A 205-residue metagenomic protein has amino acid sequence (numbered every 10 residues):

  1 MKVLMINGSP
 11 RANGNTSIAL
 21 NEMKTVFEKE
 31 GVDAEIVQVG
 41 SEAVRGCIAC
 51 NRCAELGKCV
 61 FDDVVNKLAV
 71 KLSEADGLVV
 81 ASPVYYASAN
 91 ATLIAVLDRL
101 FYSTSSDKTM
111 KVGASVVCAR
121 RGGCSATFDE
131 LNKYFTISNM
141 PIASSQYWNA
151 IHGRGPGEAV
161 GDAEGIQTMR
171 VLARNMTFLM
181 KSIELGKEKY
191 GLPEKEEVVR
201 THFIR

Functional and structural regions predicted by a protein language model:
K2-E30: N-terminal beta1-alpha1 ligand-phosphate binding loop
I6-G8, V39, V117-R120: Cofactor-binding loop segments of dinucleotide-utilizing enzymes, especially the Rossmann-like FAD- and NAD(P)+-binding
V32-E42: A short beta-strand-loop structural module common to alpha/beta enzyme folds
E42-L72, V199-R205: Cysteine-cluster motifs in flexible loop/terminal segments that predominantly coordinate metals
N51-E55, N132, G161-A163: Short, hinge-like loop/turn segments at secondary-structure boundaries
L56, V60-Y147: Helix-loop-strand module that forms the ligand-binding subsite of alpha/beta enzymes
P141-R205: Glycine-rich phosphate/pyrophosphate-binding loop and the adjoining helix
